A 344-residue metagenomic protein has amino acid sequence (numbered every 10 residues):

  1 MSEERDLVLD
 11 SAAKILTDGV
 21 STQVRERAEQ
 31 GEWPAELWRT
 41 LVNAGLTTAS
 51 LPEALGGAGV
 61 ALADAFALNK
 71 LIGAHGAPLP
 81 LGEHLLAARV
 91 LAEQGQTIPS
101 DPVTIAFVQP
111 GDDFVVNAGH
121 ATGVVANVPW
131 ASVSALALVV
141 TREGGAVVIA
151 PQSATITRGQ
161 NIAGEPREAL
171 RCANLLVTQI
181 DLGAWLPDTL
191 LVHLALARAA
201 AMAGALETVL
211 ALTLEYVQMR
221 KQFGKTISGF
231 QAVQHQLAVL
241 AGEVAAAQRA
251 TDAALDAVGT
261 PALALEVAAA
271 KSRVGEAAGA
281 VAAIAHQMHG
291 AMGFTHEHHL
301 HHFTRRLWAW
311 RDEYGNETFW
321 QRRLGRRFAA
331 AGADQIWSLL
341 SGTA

Functional and structural regions predicted by a protein language model:
M1-H75, A195-A344: Alpha-helical interface subdomain recognition
E26-A28, K70, E83-L86, V116-H120 (+2 more regions): A short linear-motif detector with a strong N-terminal bias
G31, G45, G95-Q96, A135 (+4 more regions): Glycine-centered secondary-structure boundary/capping sites
S50, P78-L81, S100: A generic structural-conservation signal
A58, L62-L68, G73, A77-R89 (+2 more regions): Hydrophobic alpha-helical segments that drive targeting, anchoring, or assembly
G76, R89, Q96-E207, S338-A344: FAD-binding core of flavoproteins
